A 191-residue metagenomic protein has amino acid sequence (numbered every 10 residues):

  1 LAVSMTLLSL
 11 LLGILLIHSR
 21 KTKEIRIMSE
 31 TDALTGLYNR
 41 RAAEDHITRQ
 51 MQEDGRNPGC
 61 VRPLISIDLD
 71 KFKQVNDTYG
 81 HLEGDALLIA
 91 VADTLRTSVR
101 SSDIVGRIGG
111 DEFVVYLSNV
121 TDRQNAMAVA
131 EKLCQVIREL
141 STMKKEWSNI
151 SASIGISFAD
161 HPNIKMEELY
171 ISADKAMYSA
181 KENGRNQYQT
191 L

Functional and structural regions predicted by a protein language model:
L1-E24: Alpha-helical transmembrane signal-anchor helices
R26-E30, N39-P63, D70-R100, G106-G110 (+4 more regions): Conserved long alpha-helical elements within nucleotide-processing catalytic cores of c-di-GMP signaling and class III
P58-G59, R107, R123, I137-S153 (+1 more regions): Catalytic core regions of nucleotide second-messenger enzymes
L64-S66, T190: Core hydrophobic beta-sheet residues of small sensory/regulatory alpha/beta domains, primarily PAS-family
I67-L69, I154: Residues immediately flanking
D77, Y116-T121, R138, A159-D160: Residue-level recognition of strand-loop junctions within catalytic nucleotide-signaling folds
V105, A128, K132, E146-W147 (+3 more regions): Cyclic nucleotide signaling catalytic output domains
